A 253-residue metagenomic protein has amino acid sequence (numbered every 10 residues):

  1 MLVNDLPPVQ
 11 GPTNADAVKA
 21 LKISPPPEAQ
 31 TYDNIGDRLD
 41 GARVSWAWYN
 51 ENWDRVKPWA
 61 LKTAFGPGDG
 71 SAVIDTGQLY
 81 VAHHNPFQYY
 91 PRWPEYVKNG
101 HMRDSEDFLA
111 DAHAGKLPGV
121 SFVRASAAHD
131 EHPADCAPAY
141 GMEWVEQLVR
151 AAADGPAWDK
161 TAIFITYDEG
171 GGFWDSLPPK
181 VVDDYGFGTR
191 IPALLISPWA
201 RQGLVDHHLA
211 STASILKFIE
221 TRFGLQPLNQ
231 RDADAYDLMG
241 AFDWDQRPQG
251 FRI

Functional and structural regions predicted by a protein language model:
M1-I253: N-terminal pro-sequences and low-complexity stem/linker regions of secreted or lumenal proteins
